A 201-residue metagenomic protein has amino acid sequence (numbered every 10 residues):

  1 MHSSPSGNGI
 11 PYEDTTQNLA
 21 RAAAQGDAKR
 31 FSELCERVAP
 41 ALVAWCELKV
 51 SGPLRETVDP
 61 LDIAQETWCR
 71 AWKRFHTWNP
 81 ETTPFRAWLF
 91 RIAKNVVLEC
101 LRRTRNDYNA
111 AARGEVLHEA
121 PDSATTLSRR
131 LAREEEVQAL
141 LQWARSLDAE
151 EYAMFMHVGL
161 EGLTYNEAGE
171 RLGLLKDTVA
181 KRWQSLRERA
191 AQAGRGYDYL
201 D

Functional and structural regions predicted by a protein language model:
M1-P40: N-terminal module of bacterial RNA polymerase sigma factors
A24-Q25, L48-L54, E66-T82, R103-R105: Sigma70-family region 2
E33-T57, R74: Amphipathic, Lys/Arg- and hydrophobic-enriched alpha-helical face
T57, L61, C100-S123: Short, basic/polar amphipathic helix motif occurring as a linker/hinge flanking DNA-binding modules in transcription
V58-C69, K73, T83-N95: Structural recognition of an alpha-helix C-terminal capping motif at a helix-to-coil junction
K73, T77, R91-A112, R133: Arg/Lys-rich amphipathic alpha helix in sigma70-family domain 2
L98, L140, E151, L160 (+1 more regions): DNA-recognition helix of helix-turn-helix
M154-F155: A short pre-motif secondary-structure segment
